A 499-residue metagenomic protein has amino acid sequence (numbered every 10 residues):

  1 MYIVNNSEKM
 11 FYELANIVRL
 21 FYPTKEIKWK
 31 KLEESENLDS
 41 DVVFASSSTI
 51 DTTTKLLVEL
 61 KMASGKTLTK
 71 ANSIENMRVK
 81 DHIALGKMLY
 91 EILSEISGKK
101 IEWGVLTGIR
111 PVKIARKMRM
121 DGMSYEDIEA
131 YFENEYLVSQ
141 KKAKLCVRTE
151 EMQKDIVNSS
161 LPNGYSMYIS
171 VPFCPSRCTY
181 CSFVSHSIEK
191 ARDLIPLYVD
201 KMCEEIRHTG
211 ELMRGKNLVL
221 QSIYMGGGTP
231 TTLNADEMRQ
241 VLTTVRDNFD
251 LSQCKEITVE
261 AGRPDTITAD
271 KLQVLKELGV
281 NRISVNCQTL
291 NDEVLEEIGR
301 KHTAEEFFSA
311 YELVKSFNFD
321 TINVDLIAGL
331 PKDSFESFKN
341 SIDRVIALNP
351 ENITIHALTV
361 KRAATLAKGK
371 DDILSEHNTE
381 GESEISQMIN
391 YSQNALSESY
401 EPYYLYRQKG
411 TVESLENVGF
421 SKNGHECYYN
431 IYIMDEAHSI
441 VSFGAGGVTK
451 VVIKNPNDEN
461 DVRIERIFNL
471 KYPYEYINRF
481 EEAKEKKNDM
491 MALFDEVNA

Functional and structural regions predicted by a protein language model:
M1-S124, M202, S421-A499: Radical SAM enzyme core and accessory elements
I27-E33, L38, A363-F443: A C-terminal junction/extension of Radical SAM enzymes
L56-V58, I169, V285: Short beta-strand motif preference
I96-K100, M120-M167: N-terminal [4Fe-4S]-dependent radical SAM core
P162-V199: Canonical Radical SAM [4Fe-4S] cluster-binding loop centered on the CxxxCxxC motif and its immediate flanking residues
S170, S284, I353-A357, I431 (+1 more regions): Beta-strand scaffold of nucleotide-dependent catalytic cores
S185-Y391: Conserved non-cysteine loop/helix-boundary elements of the Radical SAM core domain that shape
